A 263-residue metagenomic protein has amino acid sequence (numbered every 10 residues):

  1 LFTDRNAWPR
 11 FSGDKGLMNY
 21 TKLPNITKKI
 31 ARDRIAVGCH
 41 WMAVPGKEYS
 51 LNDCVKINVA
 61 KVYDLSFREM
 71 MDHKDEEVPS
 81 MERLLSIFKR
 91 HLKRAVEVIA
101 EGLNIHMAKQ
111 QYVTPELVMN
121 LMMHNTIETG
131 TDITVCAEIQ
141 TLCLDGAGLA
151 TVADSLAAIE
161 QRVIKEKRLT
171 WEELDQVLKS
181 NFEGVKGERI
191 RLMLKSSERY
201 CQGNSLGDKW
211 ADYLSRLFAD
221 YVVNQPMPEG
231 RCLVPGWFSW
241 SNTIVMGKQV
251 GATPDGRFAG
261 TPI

Functional and structural regions predicted by a protein language model:
L1-I263: Conserved catalytic cores of very large enzyme subunits
